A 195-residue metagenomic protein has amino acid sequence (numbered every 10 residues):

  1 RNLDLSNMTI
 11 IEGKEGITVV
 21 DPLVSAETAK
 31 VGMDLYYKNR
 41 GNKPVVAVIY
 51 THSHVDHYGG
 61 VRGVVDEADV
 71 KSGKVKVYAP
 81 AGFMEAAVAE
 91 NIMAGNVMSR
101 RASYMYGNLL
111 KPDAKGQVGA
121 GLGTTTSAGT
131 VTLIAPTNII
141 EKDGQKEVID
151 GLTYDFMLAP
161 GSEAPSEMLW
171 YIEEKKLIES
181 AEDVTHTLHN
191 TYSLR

Functional and structural regions predicted by a protein language model:
R1-K43, E167-E182: Conserved beta-strand hairpin/beta-sheet module of binuclear metal-dependent hydrolase folds, prominently
E15-G16, A26-K76: Active-site metal-binding motif and surrounding structural segment of the metallo-beta-lactamase
T18-V24, V48, T191-R195: Second-shell loop/turn segments in exported
E27, S53-G59, M84-A86, E163-P165 (+1 more regions): Active-site environment of divalent metal-dependent phosphoester hydrolases
L35, R62-A68, I92-S99, L194-R195: Short secondary-structure boundary/capping segments
Y78-P80, S180: Generic beta-sheet signal
E85-A159: Metallo-beta-lactamase
T153, M157-R195: Active-site-proximal loop/helix segments of hydrolase catalytic cores
